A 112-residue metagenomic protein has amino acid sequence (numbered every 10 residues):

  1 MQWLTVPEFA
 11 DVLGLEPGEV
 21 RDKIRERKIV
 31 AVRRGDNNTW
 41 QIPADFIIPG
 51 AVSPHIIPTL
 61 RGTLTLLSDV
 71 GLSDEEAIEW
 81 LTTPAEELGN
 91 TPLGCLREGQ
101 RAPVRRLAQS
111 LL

Functional and structural regions predicted by a protein language model:
M1-L112: Non-transmembrane "mature" sequence context
